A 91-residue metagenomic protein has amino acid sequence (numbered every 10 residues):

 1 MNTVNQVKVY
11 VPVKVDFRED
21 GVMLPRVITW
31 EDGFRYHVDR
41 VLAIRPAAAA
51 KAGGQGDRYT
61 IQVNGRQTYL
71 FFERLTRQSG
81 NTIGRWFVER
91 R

Functional and structural regions predicted by a protein language model:
M1-R91: Cysteine-centric segments in proteins
